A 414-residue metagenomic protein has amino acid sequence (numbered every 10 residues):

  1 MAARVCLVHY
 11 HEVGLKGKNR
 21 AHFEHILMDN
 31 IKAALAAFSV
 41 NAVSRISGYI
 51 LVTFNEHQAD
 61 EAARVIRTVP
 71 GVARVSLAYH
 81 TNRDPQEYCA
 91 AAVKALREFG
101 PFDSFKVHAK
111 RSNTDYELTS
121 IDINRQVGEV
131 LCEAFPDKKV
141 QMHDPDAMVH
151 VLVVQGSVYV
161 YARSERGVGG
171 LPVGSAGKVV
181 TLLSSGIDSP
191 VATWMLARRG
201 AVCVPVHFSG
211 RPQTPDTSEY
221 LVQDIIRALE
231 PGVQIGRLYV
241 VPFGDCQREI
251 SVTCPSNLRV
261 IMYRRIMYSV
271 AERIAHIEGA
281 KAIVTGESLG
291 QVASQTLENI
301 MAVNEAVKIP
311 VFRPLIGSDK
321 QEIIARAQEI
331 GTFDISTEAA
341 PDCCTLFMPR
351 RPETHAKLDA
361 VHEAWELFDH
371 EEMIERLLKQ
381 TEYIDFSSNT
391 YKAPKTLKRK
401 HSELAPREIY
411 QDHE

Functional and structural regions predicted by a protein language model:
M1-V180, P190-R237, E305, E353-L358 (+2 more regions): RNA-binding accessory domains that recognize and position tRNA/RNA substrates
V5, I235, A280, P341-C343 (+1 more regions): Active-site lining segments that contact anionic ligands and/or coordinate catalytic metals
G48, V241-D245, S288, A340-P349: A glycine-rich phosphate-binding loop feature that marks nucleotide/adenosyl-phosphate handling sites
Q126-L131, S164, G169-A176, Q247-R248 (+2 more regions): Active-site adenylate/phosphate-handling loop in enzymes that bind or generate adenylated species
T181, P205-H207, V240, T285 (+1 more regions): Structural beta-sheet core signal
G186: Conserved G/P- and acidic residue-centered "switch" motifs that form tight phosphate/ATP-binding loops in soluble
I226-T253, A340-D342: A conserved beta-strand->alpha-helix junction
V292, E298-E414: Short hairpin/turn module used for nucleic-acid contact or packing/dimerization
